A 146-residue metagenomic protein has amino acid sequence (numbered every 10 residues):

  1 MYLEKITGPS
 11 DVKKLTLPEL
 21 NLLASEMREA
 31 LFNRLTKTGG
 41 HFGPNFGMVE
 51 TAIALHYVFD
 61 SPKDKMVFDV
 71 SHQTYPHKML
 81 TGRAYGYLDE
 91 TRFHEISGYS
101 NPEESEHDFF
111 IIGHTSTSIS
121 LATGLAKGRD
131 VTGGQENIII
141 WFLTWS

Functional and structural regions predicted by a protein language model:
M1-R34: Cofactor-/ligand-binding subdomain signature composed of acidic, glycine-rich, tryptophan-containing flexible loops
G8-D11, F32-G40, E104-I111: Glycine- and acidic
L23-A24, H41-S146: Cofactor-binding active-site loop characterized by glycine-rich and histidine/acidic residues
